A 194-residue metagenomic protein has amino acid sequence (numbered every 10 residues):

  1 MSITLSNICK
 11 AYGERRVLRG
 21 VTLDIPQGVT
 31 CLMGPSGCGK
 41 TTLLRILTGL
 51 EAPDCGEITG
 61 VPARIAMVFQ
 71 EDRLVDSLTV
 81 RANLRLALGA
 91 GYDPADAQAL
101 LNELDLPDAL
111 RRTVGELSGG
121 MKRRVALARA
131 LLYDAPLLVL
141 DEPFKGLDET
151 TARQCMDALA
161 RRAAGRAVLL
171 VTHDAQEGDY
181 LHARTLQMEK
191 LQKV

Functional and structural regions predicted by a protein language model:
T48: Helix-to-loop junction immediately C-terminal to a conserved catalytic motif
Y92-A109: Conserved ABC ATPase "signature" region
R112, Y133, A164: Conserved signature/switch motifs of ABC ATPase nucleotide-binding domains
T113, E142-P143: Walker B catalytic motif
T113-L117, M121: Conserved ABC ATPase signature
L127: Hydrophobic anchor residue at the start of the ABC signature
E149-T151: Helix N-cap at the start of a conserved alpha-helix in ABC-type nucleotide-binding domains
